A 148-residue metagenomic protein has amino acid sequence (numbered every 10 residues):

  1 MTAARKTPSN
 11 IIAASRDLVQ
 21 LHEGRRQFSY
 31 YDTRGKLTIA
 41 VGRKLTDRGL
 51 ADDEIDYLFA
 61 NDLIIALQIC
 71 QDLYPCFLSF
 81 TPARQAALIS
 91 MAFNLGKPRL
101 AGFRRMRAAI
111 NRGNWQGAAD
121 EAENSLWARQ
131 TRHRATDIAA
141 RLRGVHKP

Functional and structural regions predicted by a protein language model:
M1-F28, R34, R43-R48, E54-N61 (+2 more regions): Long, amphipathic alpha-helical surface segments
A14, L50, A83, A87: Short, well-structured alpha-helical interface segments that form or flank functional binding sites
S29-Y30, L73: Intrinsically disordered, low-complexity N-terminal regions enriched in serine/proline/glycine with scattered basic
T33-K36, Q85: A structure-centric signal for secondary-structure junctions around beta-strands
I65-A92, G96-F103: Active-site nucleophile-His-acid catalytic modules used for acyl/amide transfer and hydrolysis across diverse enzymes
